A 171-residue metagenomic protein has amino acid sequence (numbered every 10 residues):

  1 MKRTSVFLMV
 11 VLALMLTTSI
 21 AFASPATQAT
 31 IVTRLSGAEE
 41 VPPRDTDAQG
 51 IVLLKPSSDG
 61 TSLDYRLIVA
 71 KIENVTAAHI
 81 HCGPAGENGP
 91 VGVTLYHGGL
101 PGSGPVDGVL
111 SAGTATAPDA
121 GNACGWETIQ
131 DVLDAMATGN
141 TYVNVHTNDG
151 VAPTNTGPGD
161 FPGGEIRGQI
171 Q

Functional and structural regions predicted by a protein language model:
M1, L14-M15: Low-complexity intrinsically disordered segments
M1-L8: Bacterial N-terminal signal peptides that target proteins for export
V10-V11, A21: Cleavable N-terminal signal peptides
L16, I20-A78, C82-Q171: Metal-centered catalytic cores of metalloenzymes
